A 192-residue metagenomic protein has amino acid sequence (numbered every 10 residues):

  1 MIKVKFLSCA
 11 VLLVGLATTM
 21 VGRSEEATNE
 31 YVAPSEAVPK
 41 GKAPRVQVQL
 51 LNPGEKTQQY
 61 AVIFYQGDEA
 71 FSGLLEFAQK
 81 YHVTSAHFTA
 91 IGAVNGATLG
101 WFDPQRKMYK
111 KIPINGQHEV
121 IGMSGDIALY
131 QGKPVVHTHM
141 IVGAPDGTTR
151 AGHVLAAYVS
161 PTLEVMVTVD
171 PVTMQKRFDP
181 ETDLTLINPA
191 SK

Functional and structural regions predicted by a protein language model:
M1-A10: Bacterial N-terminal signal peptides that target proteins for export
A17-T19: N-terminal signal peptide c-region/cleavage motif recognized by signal peptidases
E25-A61, Y65-D68, S72-Y81, S85-T89 (+3 more regions): N-terminal intrinsically disordered, cationic/polar leader segments that include organellar targeting peptides
